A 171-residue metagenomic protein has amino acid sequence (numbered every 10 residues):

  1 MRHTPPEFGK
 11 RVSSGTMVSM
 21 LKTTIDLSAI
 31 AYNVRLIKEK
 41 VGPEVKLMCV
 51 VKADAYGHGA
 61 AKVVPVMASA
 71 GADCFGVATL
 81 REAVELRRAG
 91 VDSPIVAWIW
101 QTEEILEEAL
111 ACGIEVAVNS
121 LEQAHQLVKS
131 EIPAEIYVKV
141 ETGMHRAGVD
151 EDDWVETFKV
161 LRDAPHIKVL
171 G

Functional and structural regions predicted by a protein language model:
H3, S13-M17: Short, positively charged and aromatic/hydrophobic N-terminal segments
G9, L21-T24, A29-Y32, V45-G171: Active-site-proximal beta-alpha core segment in soluble small-molecule metabolic enzymes
K40: Conserved PLP-enzyme active-site core in the AAT-like
